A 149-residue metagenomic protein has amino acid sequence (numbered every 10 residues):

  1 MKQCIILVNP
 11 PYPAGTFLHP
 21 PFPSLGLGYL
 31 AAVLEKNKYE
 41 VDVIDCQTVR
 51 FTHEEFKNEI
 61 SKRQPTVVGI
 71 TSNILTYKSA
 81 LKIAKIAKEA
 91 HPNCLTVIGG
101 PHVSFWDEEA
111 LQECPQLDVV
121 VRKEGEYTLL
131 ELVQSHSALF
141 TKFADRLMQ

Functional and structural regions predicted by a protein language model:
Q3-T16, V67: Nucleotide-activated donor-dependent transferases that construct or modify glycoconjugates
C4, P20, V33-Q149: Glycine-rich beta-alpha loop elements in corrinoid/cobalamin-binding modules across cobalamin-dependent enzymes
A14-L27: Glycine- and acidic-residue-enriched helix-capping/strand-helix junction motifs
